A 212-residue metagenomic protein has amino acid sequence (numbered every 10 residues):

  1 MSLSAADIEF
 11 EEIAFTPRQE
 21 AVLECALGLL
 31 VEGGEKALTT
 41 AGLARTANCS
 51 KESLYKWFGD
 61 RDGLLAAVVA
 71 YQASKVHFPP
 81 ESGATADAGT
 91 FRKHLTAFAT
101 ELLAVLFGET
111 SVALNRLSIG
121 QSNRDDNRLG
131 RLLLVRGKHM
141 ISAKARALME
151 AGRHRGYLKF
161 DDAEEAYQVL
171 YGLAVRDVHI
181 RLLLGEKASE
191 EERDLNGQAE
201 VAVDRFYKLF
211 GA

Functional and structural regions predicted by a protein language model:
M1-E9, A97, E101, A143 (+2 more regions): C-terminal peripheral helix-coil segments that are non-catalytic and often amphipathic
F10, V69-F98, L106, A145-L148: Amphipathic alpha-helical linker/stalk segments
E20, E24, R116: Short alpha-helical elements of helix-turn-helix
A21, L29-G63, A67, Y71: Helix-turn-helix
E35, F58, I119-D125, R136-G137: Short helix-capping/turn signature of helix-turn-helix
G63, A97, A113-L117, E165-V169 (+1 more regions): Amphipathic alpha-helical interaction segments
A70, R92-D125, A174-V178, K208: Helical hydrophobic small-molecule/effector-binding pocket
A104, G108-A113, L117, N127-H154 (+2 more regions): Amphipathic alpha-helical packing segments from all-alpha helical-bundle domains
